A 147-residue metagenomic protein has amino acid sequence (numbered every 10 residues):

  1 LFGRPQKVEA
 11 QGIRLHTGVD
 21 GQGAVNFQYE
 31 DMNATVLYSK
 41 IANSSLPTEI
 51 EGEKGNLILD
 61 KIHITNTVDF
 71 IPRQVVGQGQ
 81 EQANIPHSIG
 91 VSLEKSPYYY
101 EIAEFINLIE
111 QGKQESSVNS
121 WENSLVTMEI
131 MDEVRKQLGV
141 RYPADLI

Functional and structural regions predicted by a protein language model:
L1-S44, E49: Rossmann-like dinucleotide-binding domain that binds NAD(P)(H)
G3-K7, M32-N33, G55, Q114 (+1 more regions): Generic structural signal for secondary-structure transition and capping sites
D20-Q22, D60-V68: A short, compositionally biased
D31-T35, S45, N56, Q82-S88: Short, mixed charged/polar active-site loops that provide acid/base catalysis or chelate metal/phosphate cofactors
T48, T65-G79: Short polybasic amphipathic segments
I89-A103, N119: Active-site loop of classical SDR/Rossmann-like NAD(P)-dependent oxidoreductases, centered on the catalytic Tyr-X3-Lys
E104-I147: C-terminal helix-rich "cap/oligomerization" subdomain common to oxidoreductases
